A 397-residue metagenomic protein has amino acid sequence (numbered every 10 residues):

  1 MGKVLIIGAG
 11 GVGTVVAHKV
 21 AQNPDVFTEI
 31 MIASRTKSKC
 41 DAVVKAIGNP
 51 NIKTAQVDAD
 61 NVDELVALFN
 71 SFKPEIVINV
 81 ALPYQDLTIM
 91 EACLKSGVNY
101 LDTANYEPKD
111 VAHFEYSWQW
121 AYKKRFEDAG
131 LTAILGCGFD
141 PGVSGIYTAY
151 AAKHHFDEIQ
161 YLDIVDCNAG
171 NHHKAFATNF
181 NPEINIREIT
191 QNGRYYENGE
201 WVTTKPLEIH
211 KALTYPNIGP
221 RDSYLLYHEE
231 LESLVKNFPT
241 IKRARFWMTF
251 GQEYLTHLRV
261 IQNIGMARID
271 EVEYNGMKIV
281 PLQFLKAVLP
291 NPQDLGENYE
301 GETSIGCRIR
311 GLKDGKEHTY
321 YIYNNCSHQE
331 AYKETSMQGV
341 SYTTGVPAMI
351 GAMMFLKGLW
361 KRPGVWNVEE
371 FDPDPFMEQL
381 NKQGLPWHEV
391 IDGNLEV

Functional and structural regions predicted by a protein language model:
V12: Hydrophobic/small residue at the entry helix of a nucleotide-binding pocket
T36-S38: Helix N-cap at the beta1-alpha1 junction of Rossmann-like dinucleotide-binding domains, i.e., the first residues
I47-N61: Rossmann-fold cofactor-recognition segment
A59-F72, Q85: Conserved Rossmann-fold cofactor-binding substructure of NAD(P)-dependent oxidoreductases
F69, E75-N79, Y100-L101: N-terminal Rossmann-like NAD(P) cofactor-binding module of classical short-chain dehydrogenase/reductase
A104-L131: Rossmann-fold NAD(P)-binding glycine/threonine-rich loop
K153-V397: C-terminal catalytic/substrate-binding lobe primarily of soluble NAD(P)-dependent oxidoreductases
